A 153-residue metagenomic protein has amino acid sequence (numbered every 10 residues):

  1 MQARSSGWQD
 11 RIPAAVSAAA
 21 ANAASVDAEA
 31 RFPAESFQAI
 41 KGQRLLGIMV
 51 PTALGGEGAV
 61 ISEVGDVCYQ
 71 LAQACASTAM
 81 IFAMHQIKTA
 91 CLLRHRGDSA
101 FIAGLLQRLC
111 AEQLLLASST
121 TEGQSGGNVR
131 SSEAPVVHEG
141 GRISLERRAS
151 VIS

Functional and structural regions predicted by a protein language model:
M1-D10: Basic/polar N-terminal segments that are highly enriched at the extreme N-terminus, encompassing both cleavable
M1-Q2, A15-A23: Generic N-terminal amphipathic, Lys/Arg-enriched alpha-helix
S6, A14-S17, L45-G47: A short alpha-helix capping/helix-coil boundary motif
G7, D27-A28, A59: Residues that cap or flank secondary-structure elements
W8, A20-A23, T52-A53: A short, structure-level motif marking secondary-structure boundaries and short turns
A21-A30, S77-A79: A glycine-/small-polar-enriched, mobile loop at the entrance of the PLP active site in fold-type I
A34, Q38-G42, G47-S150: Glycine-rich flavin
